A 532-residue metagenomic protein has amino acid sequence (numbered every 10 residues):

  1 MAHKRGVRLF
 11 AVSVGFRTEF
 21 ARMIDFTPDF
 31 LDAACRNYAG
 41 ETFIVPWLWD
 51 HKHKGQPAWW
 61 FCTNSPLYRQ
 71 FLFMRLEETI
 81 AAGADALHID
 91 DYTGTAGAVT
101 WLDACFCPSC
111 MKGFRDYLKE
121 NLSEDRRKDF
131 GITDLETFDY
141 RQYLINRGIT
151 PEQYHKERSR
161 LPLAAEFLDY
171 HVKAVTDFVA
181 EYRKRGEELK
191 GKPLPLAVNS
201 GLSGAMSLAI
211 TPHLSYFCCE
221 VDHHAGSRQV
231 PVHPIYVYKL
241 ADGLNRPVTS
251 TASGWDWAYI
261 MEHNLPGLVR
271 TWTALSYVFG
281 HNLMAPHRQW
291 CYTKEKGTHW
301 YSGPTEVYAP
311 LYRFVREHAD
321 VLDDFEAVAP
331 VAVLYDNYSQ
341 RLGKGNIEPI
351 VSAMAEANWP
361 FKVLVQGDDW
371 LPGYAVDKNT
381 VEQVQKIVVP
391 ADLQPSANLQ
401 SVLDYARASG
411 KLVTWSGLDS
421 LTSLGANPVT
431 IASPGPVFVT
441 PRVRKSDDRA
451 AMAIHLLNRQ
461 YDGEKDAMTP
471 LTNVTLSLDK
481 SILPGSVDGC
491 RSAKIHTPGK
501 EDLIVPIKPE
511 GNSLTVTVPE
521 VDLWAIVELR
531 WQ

Functional and structural regions predicted by a protein language model:
A2-K54, A86-G94: Glycine-rich, aromatic-flanked loop segments that form ligand/cofactor-binding clefts across common enzyme folds
K4-V7, A21, M74, P441 (+2 more regions): Short, intrinsically disordered low-complexity segments
V7, A82-G83, R246, W359: Short glycine/proline-enriched coil/turn segments at helix->beta-strand junctions
M23, D32, N64-S65, K294-S302: Polar helix-capping/helix-linker motif
P28, A98, C105, L268-V269 (+1 more regions): Alpha-helix boundary/capping detector
C35, K119-L122, L135, E295 (+1 more regions): Short linear sequence elements within intrinsically disordered, low-complexity coil regions
E41-P234: Polysaccharide-binding and catalytic clefts of secreted carbohydrate-active enzymes
F138, L144-T150, V172-P195, N199-G204 (+1 more regions): Carbohydrate-binding surfaces of carbohydrate-active enzymes
